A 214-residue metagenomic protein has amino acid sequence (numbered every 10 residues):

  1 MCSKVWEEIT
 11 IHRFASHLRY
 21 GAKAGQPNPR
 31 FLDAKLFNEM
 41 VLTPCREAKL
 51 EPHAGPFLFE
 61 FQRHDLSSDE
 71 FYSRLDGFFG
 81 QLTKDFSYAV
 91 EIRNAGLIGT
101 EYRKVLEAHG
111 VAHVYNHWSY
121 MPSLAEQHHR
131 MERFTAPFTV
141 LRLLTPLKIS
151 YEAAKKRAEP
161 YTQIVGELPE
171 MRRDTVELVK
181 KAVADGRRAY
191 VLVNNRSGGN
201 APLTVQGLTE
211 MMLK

Functional and structural regions predicted by a protein language model:
C2-K214: Residues lining hydrophobic/aromatic ligand-binding pockets adjacent to catalytic sites
